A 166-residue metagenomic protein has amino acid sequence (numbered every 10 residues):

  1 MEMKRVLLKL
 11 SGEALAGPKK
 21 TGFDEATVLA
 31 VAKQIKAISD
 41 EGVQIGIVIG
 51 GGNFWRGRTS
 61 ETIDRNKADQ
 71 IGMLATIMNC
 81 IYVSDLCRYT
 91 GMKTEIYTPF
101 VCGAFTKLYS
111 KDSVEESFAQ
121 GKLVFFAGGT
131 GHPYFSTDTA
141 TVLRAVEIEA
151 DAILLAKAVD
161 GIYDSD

Functional and structural regions predicted by a protein language model:
M1-Q44: N-terminal glycine-/serine-/threonine-rich phosphate-binding loop
L7-S11, I49-G50, Y97, F126-G128 (+1 more regions): Short beta-strand segments
A14-A16, G52-R56, G103-A104, H132-P133 (+1 more regions): Short, active-site-adjacent cap segments at secondary-structure transitions
T27-L29, K67-N79, R144-A156: Gly/Ser/Thr-rich active-site loops/lids in small-molecule metabolic enzymes that frequently grip phosphoryl groups
S39-D40, I81-G91, L143-D151: Alpha-helix C-terminal capping segments
G42-G46, G121-V124: Loop/turn-to-beta-strand initiation segments
S60-V124, T139: Ligand-binding beta-strand-loop-alpha-helix segment within the catalytic cores of soluble metabolic enzymes
D112-D164: Internal active-site segments that recognize and position negatively charged phosphoryl groups and nucleotide moieties
